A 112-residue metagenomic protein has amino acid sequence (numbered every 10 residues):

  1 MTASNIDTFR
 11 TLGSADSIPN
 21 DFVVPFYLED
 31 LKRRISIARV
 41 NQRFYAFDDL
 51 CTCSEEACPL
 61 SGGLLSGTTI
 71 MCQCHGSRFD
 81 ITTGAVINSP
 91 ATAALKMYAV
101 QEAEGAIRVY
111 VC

Functional and structural regions predicted by a protein language model:
M1-G67, I81, M97-C112: N-terminal pre-ligand scaffold of iron-sulfur
K32, Q73-C74: Generic hydrophobic-segment detector
L65-Q73, V86-L95: Short cysteine/histidine-rich metal-coordination sites, predominantly Zn2+-binding motifs
H75-F79: Detector for the c-type heme attachment site
